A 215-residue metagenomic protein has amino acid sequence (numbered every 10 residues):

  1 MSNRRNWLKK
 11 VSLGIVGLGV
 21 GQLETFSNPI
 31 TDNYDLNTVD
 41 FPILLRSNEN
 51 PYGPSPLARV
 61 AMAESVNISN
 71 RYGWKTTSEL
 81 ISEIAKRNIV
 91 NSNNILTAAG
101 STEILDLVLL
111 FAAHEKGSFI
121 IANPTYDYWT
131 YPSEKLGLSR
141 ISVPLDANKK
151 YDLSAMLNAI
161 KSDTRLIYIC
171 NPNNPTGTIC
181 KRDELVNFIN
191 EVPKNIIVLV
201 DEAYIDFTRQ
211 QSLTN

Functional and structural regions predicted by a protein language model:
M1-V16: N-terminal secretory signal peptides and thylakoid transit peptides that target proteins across membranes
I15-R71: N-terminal "arm"/small-domain region of PLP-dependent enzymes with the aminotransferase-like
E79-S118: Phosphate-binding glycine-rich loop
I84, S133, V192: Short hydrophobic alpha-helical segments of the AMP-binding
G100, D106, P124, G177 (+1 more regions): Short N-terminal helix/helix-N-cap motif within the alpha/beta-hydrolase-1
F111-I169: PLP-dependent aminotransferase-like
L153-S162, T178-V198, E202-N215: Active-site pre-lysine segment of PLP-dependent enzymes
